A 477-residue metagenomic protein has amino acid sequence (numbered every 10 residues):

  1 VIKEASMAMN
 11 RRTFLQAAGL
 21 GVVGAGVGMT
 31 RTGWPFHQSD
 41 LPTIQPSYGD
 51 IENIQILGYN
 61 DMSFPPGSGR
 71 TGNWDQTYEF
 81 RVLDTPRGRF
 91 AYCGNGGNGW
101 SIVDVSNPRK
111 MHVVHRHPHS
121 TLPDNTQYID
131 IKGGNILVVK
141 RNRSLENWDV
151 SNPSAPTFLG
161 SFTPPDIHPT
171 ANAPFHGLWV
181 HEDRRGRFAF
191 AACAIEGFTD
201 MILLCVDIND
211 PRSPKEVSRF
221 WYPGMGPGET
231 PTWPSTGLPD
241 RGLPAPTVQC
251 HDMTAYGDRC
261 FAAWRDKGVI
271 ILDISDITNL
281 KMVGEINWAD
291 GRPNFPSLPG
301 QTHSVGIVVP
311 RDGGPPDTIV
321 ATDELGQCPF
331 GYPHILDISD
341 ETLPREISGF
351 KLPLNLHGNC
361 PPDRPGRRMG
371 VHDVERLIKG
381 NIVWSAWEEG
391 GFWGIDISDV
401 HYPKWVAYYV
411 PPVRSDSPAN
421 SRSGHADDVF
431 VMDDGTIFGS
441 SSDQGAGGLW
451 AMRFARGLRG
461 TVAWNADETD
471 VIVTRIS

Functional and structural regions predicted by a protein language model:
V1-M9: Secretory targeting signals
I2, V23-G24, G28, Q45 (+1 more regions): N-terminal non-cleavable signal-anchor helices
M7-A8, V27, F261: General helical secondary-structure elements
T13-G33: N-terminal export signals
F14-L15, W34-S477: Feature marking well-ordered beta-strand scaffolds used for ligand recognition
